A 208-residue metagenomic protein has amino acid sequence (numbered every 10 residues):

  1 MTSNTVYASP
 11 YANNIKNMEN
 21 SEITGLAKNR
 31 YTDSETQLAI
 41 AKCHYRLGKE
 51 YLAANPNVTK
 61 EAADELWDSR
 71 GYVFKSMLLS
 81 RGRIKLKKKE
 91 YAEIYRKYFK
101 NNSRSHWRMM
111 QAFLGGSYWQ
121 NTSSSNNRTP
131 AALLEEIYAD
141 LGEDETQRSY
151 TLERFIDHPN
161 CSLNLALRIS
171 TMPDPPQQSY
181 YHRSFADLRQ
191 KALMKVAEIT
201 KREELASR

Functional and structural regions predicted by a protein language model:
T2-R208: Alpha-helical scaffold segments
